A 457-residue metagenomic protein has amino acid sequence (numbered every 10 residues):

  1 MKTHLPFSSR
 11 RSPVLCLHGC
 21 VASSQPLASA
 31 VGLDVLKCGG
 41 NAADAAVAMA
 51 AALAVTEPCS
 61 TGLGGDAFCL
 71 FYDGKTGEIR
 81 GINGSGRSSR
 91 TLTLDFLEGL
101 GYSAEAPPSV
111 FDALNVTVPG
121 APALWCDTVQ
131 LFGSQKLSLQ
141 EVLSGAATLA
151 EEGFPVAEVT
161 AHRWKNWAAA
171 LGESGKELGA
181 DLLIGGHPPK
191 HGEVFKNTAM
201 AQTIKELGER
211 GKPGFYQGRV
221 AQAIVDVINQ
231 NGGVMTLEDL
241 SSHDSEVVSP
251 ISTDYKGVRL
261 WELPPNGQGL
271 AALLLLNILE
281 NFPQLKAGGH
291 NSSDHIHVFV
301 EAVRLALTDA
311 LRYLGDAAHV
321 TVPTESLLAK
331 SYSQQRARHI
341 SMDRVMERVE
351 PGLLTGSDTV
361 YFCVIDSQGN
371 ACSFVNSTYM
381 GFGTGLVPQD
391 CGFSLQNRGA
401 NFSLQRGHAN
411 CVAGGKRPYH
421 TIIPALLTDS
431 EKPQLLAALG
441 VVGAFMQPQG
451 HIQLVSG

Functional and structural regions predicted by a protein language model:
M1-K37, A42-R210, F215-Q217, A221-G267 (+3 more regions): Noncatalytic scaffold domains of N-terminal-nucleophile
C20-A22, R80-G84, V258-P265, A271-I278 (+5 more regions): Short, well-ordered beta-strand elements
V55-N83, V234-T236, N370-A437, F445-P448 (+1 more regions): Active-site rim segments in enzyme catalytic domains, especially the processed small/beta chain of N-terminal
V118, Q268, A272, I296 (+1 more regions): Short, charged, low-complexity patches
A121-T128, T198-E206, N277-I278, I365-F374 (+2 more regions): Active-site-proximal alpha-helical segments within enzyme catalytic domains
Q130-Q135, T148, E152, D226 (+10 more regions): Short, well-ordered loop/turn and helix-capping segments at boundaries between secondary-structure elements and domains
G186, F282-T378, C391, R398: Internal maturation/activation junctions in enzymes
V247, G356-T359, H420-I422: Short, small/polar residue-rich loop motifs at catalytic or cofactor-binding pockets
